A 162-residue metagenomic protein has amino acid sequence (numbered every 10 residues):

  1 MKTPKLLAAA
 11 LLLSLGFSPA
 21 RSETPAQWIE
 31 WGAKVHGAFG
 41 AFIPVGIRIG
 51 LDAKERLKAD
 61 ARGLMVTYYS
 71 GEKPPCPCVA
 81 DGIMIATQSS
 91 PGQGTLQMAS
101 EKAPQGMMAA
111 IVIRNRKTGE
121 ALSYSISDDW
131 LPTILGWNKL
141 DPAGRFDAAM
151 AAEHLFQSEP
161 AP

Functional and structural regions predicted by a protein language model:
M1-L7: Bacterial N-terminal signal peptides that target proteins for export
T3, S18, E159-A161: Intrinsic-disorder/low-complexity coil detector
L7-A9, R21-S22: A generic alpha-helix propensity feature with a strong bias for hydrophobic helices
A8-G16: Bacterial N-terminal signal peptides
L15-E23: Bacterial Sec-dependent signal peptides at the C-terminal "C-region" and cleavage site
S22-F39, P44-P162: Non-transmembrane, aqueous-exposed alpha-helical and coiled segments at domain scale
